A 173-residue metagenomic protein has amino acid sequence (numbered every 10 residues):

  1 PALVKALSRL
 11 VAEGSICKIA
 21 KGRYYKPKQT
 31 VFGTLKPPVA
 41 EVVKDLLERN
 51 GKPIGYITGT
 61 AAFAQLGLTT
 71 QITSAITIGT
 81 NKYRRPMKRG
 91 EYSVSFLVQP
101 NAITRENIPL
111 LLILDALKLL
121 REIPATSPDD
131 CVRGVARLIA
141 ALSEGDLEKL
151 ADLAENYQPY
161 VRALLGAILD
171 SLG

Functional and structural regions predicted by a protein language model:
P1-E48: Short beta-edge/loop segments at beta->alpha junctions of small alpha/beta modules that act as binding/recognition
L3, T58-G59, P109: Amphipathic alpha-helical interface surfaces
A20-R23, G51-G90: Short gly/ser-rich loop at a beta-strand->alpha-helix junction or flexible surface loop bordering the NTP-binding
K44-L47, T58-A61, L120-T126: Positively charged, aromatic-accented nucleic-acid-binding surfaces
L46, N50, L66, A116-L120: Generic structural signal for hydrophobic core residues of well-folded globular domains
K88-G90, V94-V98: A short, charged helix-loop
Q99-G173: Hydrophobic alpha-helical interaction segments
